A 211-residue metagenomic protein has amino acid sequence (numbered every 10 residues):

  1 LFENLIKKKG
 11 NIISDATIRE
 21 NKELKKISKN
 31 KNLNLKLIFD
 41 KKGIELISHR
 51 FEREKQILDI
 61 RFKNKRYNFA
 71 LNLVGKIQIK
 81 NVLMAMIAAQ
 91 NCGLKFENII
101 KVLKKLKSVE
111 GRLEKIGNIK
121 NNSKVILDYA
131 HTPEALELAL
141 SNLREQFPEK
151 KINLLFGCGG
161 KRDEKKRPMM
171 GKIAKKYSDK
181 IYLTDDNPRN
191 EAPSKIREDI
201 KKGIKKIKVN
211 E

Functional and structural regions predicted by a protein language model:
L1-N4, D15-N68, K105, V109-R112 (+1 more regions): Extended acidic/charged loop-beta regions that coordinate divalent cations and stabilize anionic phosphate/carboxylate
F2-K9, S28-K31, Q146-F147, K172-Y177: Short, conserved loop/helix-junction motifs that constitute active-site signature segments in enzyme catalytic cores
K8-I12, K124: Short active-site oxyanion
G10, K150-I152, E211: Residue-level recognition of the N-termini of beta-strands and the immediately preceding loop/turn
I12-T17, N153-F156, D179-N187: Short internal beta-strands
N21, K29-N34, K124, M170-E211: C-terminal helical cap/extension that packs against the catalytic core of soluble nucleotide-cofactor enzymes
K22, L106, R162, N190-E191: Generic structural signal for helix capping and beta-alpha/helix-loop junctions
E52-L58, F62-K180, K202: Nucleotide phosphate-binding/pyrophosphate-handling subdomain across enzymes that bind or process nucleotide phosphates
